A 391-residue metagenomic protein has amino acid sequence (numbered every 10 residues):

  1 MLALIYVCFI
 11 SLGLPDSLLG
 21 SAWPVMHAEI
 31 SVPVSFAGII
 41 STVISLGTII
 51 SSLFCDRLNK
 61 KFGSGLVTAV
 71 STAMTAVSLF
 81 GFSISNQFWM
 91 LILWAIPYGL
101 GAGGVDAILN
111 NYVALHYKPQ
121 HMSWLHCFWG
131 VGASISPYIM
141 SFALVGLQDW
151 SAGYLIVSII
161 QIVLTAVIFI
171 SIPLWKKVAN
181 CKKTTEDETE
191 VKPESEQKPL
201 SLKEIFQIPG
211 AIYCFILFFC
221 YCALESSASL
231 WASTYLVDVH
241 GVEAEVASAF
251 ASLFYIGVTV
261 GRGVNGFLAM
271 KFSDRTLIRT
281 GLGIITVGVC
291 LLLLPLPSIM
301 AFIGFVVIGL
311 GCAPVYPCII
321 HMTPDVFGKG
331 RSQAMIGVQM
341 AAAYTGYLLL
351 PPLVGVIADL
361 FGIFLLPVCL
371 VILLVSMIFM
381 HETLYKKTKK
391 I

Functional and structural regions predicted by a protein language model:
L19-G20, P209-S252, I256-V260: Extracytoplasmic gate region of multi-pass secondary transporters
M26-H27, L58-N59, I139-Q148, L236-V237 (+2 more regions): Interfacial helix-cap and linker-helix signal at transmembrane-aqueous boundaries of multi-pass secondary transporters
S31, G63, I84-W89, G241 (+2 more regions): Helix-breaking motifs and short loop linkers at transmembrane-helix boundaries and internal kinks in secondary membrane
I50-W89: Conserved MFS/SLC helix-loop-helix module at the cytosolic interface between two early adjacent transmembrane helices
S51-G63, G261-S273, A358-D359: Helix-to-loop junctions at the C-terminal end of transmembrane segments in multipass secondary transporters
M90, W124-K177: Helix-loop-helix hairpin linking two adjacent transmembrane segments in secondary transporters
W94-F128: Cytoplasmic helix-loop-helix junction between adjacent transmembrane helices in 12-TM secondary transporters
F272-I319: C-terminal transmembrane helical hairpin of 12-TM major facilitator-type secondary transporters
